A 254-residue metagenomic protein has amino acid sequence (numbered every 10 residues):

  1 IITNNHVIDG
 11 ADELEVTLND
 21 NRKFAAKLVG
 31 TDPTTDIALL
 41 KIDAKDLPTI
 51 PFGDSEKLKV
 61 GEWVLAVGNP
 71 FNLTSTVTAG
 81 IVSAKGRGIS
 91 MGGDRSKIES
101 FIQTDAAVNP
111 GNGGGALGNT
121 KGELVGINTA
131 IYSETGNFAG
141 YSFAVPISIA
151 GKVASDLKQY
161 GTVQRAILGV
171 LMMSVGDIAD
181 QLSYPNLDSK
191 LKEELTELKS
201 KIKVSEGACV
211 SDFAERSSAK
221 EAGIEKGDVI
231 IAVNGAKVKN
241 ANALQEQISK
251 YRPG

Functional and structural regions predicted by a protein language model:
I1-I2, V7-E15, N21-K23, T34-I37 (+3 more regions): Glycine-biased strand-turn-strand hairpin within the trypsin-fold
I1-S75, P110, A232, V238-A241 (+1 more regions): Conserved active-site neighborhood of the chymotrypsin/trypsin-like protease fold
I2, A84-K85, I167-M172: Surface-exposed, glycine-biased beta-strand/turn segments
N4, D32, D36, Q103-D105 (+4 more regions): Acidic active-site catalytic centers that drive phospho-/nucleotidyl reactions and related ester hydrolyses
D9-L14, L47, V67-I81, G86-G114 (+2 more regions): Active-site loop architecture of trypsin-fold serine endopeptidases
V16, L40-I42, I50, A106 (+3 more regions): Preference for bulky hydrophobic residues occupying beta-strand positions in well-ordered beta-sheet regions
N19, V29-T31, I42-K45, A84-K85 (+4 more regions): Generic beta-structure capping elements
A25-K27, K41, K59, N119-T120 (+2 more regions): C-terminal recognition in membrane/secretory proteostasis and scaffolding
